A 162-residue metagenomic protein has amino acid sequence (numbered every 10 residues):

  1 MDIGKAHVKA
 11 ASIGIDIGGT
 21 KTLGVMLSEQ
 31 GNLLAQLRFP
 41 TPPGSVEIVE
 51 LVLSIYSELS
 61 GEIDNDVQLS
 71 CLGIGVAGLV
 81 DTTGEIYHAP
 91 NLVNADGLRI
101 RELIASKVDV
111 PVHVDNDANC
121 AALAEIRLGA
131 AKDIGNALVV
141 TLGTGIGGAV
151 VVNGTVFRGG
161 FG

Functional and structural regions predicted by a protein language model:
D2-E50, S54, V67, E85-Y87 (+2 more regions): Short glycine-rich, Thr/Ser-proximal phosphate-binding strand/loop in the N-terminal lobe of ATP-dependent enzymes
A10-D16, L69-G73, H113, A137-T141 (+1 more regions): Short glycine-aspartate micro-motif
T20, A77-L79, G143-G145: Short glycine-rich anion-binding loops that position phosphate/pyrophosphate groups of nucleotides and phosphorylated
T22, V114-A118, G159: Glycine-rich phosphate-binding loop plus the immediately following alpha-helix
E29, V76, T82, V152-N153: A cytosolic small-molecule/anion-sensing beta-strand core signal
T41-P42, V46-L53, S57, V67-L72 (+1 more regions): Glycine-rich phosphate-binding loop and adjoining helix at the ATP-binding site of ATP-dependent phosphoryl-transfer
K132-G162: Glycine-rich phosphate-binding loop of actin/hexokinase-like ATP-binding domains
